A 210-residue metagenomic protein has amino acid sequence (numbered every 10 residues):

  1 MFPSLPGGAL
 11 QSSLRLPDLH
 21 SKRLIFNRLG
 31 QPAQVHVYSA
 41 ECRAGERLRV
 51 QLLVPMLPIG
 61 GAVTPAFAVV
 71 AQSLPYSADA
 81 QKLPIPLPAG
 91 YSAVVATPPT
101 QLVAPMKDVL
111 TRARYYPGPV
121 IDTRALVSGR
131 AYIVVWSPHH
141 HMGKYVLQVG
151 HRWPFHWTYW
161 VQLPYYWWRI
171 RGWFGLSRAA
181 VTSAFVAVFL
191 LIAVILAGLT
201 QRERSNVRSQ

Functional and structural regions predicted by a protein language model:
M1-L24: N-terminal leader/pro-regions and domain N-caps
F2-G8, Y38, P65-Y76, V109-R208: C-terminal edge strands of extracellular/lumenal beta-sandwich accessory domains
Q11-S12, P55, I133-V134: Intrinsically disordered, low-complexity boundary segments flanking structured domains
S13, R208-S209: Cytosol/nucleoplasm-facing, intrinsically disordered, low-complexity tails of endomembrane-system membrane proteins
L16-C42, R47, L52-M56, T64-A68 (+1 more regions): Non-catalytic, beta-strand-enriched accessory regions in extracellular/secretory proteins and membrane protein
R28-E41, E46, D79-P98, L102: Extracytoplasmic/periplasmic low-complexity, intrinsically disordered Ser/Thr/Pro-rich repeat/linker regions
P58-S92: Surface-exposed turn/loop modules enriched in turn-prone residues
L87-R124: Extended, solvent-exposed segments with strong compositional bias
